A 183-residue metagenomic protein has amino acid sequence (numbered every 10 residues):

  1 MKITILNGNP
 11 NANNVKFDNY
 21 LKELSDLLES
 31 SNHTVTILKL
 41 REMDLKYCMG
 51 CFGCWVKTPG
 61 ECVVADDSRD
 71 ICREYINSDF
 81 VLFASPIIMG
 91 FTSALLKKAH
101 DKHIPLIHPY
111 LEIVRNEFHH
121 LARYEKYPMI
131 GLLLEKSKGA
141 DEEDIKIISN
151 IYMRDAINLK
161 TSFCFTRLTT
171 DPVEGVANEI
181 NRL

Functional and structural regions predicted by a protein language model:
M1-T4, V81, Y124-L133, S162-F165: Hydrophobic beta-strand segments of well-ordered beta-sheets in folded domains
M1-V81, M89-K98, P105, D171-L183: N-terminal beta1-alpha1-beta2 submodule of the flavodoxin-like/Rossmannoid cofactor-binding fold
N7-N9, S85, L133-K136: Short beta-strand/turn micro-motifs composed of small residues that flank or help shape donor/cofactor-binding pockets
S25, K138-L183: Glycine-rich phosphate/pyrophosphate-binding loop and the adjoining helix
T34-K39, D66-D70, L111-E117, K160-L168: Short C-terminal domain-edge/linker segments immediately following a structured domain
I88-M89, Y110: Amphipathic alpha-helical interaction segments
P105-N158: Short, glycine-/small-residue-rich phosphate/pyrophosphate-handling segment
